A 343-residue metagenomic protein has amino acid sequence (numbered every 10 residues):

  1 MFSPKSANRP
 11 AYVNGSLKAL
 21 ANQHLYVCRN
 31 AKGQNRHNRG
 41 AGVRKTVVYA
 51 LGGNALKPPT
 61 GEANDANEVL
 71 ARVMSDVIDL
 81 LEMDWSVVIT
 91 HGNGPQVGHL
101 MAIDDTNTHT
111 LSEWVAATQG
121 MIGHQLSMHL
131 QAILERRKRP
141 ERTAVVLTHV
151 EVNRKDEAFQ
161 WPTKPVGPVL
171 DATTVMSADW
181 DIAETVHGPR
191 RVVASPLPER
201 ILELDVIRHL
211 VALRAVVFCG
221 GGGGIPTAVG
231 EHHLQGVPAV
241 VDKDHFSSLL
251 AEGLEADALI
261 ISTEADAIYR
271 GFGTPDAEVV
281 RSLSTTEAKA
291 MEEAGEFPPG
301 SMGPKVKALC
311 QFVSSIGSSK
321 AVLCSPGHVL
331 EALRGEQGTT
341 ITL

Functional and structural regions predicted by a protein language model:
K5-A11, A19, E231, A251 (+1 more regions): Intrinsically disordered, low-complexity serine/threonine-rich segments
A7, V13-G15, L25-V27, A31: Short hydrophobic alpha-helical segments enriched in small aliphatic residues
N8, N22-H24, N35-N38: Intrinsic-disorder-associated, low-complexity terminal segments enriched in Asp/Asn/His/Tyr and depleted of Lys/Arg
G15, G33, G40-G42: Residue-identity detector for glycine
V27, R39-L343: C-terminal catalytic "cap/lid" subdomain
